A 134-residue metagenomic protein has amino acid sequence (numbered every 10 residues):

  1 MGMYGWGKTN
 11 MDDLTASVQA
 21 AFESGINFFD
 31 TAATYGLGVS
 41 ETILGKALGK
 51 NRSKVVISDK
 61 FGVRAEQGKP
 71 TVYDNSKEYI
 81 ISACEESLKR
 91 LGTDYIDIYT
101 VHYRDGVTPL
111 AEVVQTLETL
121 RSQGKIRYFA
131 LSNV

Functional and structural regions predicted by a protein language model:
M1-V56: N-terminal binding-site loop/beta-alpha segment at the start of enzyme catalytic domains that lines or forms
G2, Q19, E23, Q67-V134: Glycine/proline-rich, positively charged, aromatic-decorated active-site loop/lid region on the catalytic face
T15-A16, D59-K60, V72: Short, flexible segments with low predicted structural confidence
F29, D59, S132: Active-site flanking residues adjacent to catalytic metal/cofactor-binding acidic residues
K54-E66: A short, structured active-site edge motif that brings together acidic residues
